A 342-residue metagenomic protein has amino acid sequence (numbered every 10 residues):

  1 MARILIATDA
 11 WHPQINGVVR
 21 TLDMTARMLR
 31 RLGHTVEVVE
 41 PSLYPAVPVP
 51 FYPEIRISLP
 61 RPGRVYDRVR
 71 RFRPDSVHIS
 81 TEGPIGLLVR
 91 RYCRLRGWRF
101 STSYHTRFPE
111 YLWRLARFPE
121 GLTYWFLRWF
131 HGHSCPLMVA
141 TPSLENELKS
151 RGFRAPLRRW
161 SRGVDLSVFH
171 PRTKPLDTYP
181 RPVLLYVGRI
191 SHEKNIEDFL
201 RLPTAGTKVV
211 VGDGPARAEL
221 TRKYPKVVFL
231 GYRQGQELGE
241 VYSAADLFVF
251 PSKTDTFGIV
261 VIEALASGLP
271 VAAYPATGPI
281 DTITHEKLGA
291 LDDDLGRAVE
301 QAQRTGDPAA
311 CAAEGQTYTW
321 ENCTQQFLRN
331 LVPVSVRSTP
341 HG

Functional and structural regions predicted by a protein language model:
R99-S101, E110-W129: Nucleotide-sugar donor phosphate/pyrophosphate-binding loop at the beta->alpha transition of glycosyltransferases
Y124-R172: Donor nucleotide-sugar binding/catalytic pocket of nucleotide-sugar-dependent glycosyltransferases
H131, R233, E240-A245, F327: Short alpha-helical donor nucleotide-sugar binding micro-motif in glycosyltransferases
L176-V209: Conserved donor-binding/catalytic core segment of Leloir-type glycosyltransferases
A218-Q236: Nucleotide-activated donor-binding/catalytic signature segment of Leloir-type glycosyltransferases, i.e., the conserved
K253: Aromatic "clamp/platform" in nucleotide-sugar-dependent glycosyltransferases that forms part of the donor/acceptor
A266, P270-A273: Short hydrophobic beta-strand element within catalytic cores of glycosyltransferases and related nucleotide-activated
T305-R337, H341: A charged, aromatic-enriched C-terminal amphipathic alpha-helix characteristic of glycosyltransferases across folds
